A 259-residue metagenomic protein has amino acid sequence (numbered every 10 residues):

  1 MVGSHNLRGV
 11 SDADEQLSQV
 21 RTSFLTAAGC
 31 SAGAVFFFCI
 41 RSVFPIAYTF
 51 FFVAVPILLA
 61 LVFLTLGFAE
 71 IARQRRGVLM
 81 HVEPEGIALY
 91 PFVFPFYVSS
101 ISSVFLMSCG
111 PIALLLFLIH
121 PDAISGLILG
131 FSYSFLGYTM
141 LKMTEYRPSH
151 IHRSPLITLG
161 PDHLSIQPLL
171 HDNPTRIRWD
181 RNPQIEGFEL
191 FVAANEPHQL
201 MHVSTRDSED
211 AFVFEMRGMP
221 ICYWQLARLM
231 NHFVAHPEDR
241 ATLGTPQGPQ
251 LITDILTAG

Functional and structural regions predicted by a protein language model:
M1-V20, R76-F92: Cytosolic juxtamembrane N-terminal segments of multi-pass membrane proteins
V2-N6, G29-G33, S204-G259: Terminal and domain-flanking low-complexity segments
S11-Q74, V93-H152: Alpha-helical transmembrane spans
A47-F51, D122-I128, S165-W179, T253-G259: Charged, low-complexity, helix/coiled-coil-prone segments
I71-V82, I87-L89, G137-I177: Conserved beta-hairpin
F96-V104, I166-T205: Acidic, Ser/Thr-rich low-complexity segments on the non-lumenal side of membrane proteins
I151, T158-L159, S165, G187-E189 (+2 more regions): Ordered hydrophobic segments in well-structured contexts
